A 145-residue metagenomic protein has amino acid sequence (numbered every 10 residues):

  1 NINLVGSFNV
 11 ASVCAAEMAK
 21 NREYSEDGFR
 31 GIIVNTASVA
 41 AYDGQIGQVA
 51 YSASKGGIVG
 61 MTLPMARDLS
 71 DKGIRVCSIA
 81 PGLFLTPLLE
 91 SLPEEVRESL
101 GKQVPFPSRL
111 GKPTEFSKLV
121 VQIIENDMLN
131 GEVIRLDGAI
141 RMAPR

Functional and structural regions predicted by a protein language model:
N1, E95-E115: Catalytic Tyr-x(3-8)-Lys segment
A11, S54, T62: Active-site helix of classical SDR
A16, R67-D68: Alpha-helical segment proximal to the catalytic Tyr-Lys
S38: Residue(s) in the substrate-gating loop at a strand-loop-helix junction that position the organic substrate next
G44-S52, P64: Active-site loop-to-helix junction immediately N-terminal to the catalytic Tyr of the SDR YXXXK motif in Rossmann-fold
S70, R75, L129-E132: Short, small/polar-rich loop/turn modules that mediate ligand/substrate recognition or access, typified
K112-L136, R141: C-terminal substrate-recognition "lid" of short-chain dehydrogenase/reductases
